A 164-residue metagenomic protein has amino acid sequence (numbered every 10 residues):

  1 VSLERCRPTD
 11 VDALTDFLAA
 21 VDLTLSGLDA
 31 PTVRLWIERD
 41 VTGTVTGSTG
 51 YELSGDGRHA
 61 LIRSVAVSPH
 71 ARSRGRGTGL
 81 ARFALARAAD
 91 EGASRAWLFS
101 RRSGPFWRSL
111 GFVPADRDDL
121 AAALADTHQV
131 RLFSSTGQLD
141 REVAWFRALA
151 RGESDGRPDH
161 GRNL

Functional and structural regions predicted by a protein language model:
V1-L3, D90-A96: Short active-site oxyanion
S2-L14: A short beta-loop-alpha structural element at the N-terminal edge of CoA-dependent acyl/N-acetyltransferase catalytic
V11-T46, R131: Active-site rim helix/loop that mediates acceptor-substrate recognition in acyltransferases
I37, T44-L53, R58-A66: Conserved beta-strand in the GNAT
V67, S73-D90, L98: Conserved acetyl-CoA-binding loop-helix of GNAT-fold acetyltransferases
D90, R101-H128, S134: Conserved active-site alpha-helix within GNAT-family acetyltransferase domains
L120-L164: C-terminal "cap" of GNAT-fold acetyltransferases
